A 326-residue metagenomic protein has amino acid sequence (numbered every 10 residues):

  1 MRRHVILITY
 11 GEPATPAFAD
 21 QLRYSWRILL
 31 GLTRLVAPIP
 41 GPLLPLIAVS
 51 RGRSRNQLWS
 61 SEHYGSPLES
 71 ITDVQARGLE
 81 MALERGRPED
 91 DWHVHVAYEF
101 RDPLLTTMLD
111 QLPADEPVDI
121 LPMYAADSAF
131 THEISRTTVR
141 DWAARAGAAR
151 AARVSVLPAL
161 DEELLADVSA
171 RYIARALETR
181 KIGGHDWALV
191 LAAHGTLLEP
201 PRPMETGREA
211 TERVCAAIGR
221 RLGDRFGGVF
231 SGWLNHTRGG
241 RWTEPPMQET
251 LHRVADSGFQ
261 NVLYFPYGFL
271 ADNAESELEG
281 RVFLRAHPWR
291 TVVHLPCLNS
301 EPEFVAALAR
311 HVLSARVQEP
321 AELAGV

Functional and structural regions predicted by a protein language model:
M1-V326: Extended amphipathic ligand-handling, pore-lining, and cofactor/metal-binding catalytic surfaces
